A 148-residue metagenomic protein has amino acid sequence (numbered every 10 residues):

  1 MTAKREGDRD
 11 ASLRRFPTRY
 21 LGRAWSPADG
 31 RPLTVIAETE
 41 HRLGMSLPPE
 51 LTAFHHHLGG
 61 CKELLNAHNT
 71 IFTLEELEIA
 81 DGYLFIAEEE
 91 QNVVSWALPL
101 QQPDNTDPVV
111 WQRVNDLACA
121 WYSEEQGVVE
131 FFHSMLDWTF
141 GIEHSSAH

Functional and structural regions predicted by a protein language model:
M1-V114, A147: A surface-exposed partner-binding patch
V109-H144: Compact, glycine/acidic-enriched structural inserts
